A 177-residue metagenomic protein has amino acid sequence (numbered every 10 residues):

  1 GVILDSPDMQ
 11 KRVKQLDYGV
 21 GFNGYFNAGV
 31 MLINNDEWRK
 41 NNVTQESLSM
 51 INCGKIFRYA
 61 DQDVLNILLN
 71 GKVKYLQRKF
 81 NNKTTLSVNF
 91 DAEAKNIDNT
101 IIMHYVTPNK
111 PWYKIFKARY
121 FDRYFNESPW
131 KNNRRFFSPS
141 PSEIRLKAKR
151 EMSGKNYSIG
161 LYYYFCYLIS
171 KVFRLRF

Functional and structural regions predicted by a protein language model:
G1-D17: Conserved donor-nucleotide/metal-binding helix-loop-beta segment in metal-dependent transferases, i.e., the alpha-helix
Q15-G21, N89-D91: Short, P/G- and charge-enriched loop/turn segments at secondary-structure junctions
G19-V30, F57: A recurrent flexible, glycine/aromatic-enriched loop bordering the glycosyltransferase active site that acts as
A28, N35-F177: A glycosyltransferase accessory/donor-loop signature
